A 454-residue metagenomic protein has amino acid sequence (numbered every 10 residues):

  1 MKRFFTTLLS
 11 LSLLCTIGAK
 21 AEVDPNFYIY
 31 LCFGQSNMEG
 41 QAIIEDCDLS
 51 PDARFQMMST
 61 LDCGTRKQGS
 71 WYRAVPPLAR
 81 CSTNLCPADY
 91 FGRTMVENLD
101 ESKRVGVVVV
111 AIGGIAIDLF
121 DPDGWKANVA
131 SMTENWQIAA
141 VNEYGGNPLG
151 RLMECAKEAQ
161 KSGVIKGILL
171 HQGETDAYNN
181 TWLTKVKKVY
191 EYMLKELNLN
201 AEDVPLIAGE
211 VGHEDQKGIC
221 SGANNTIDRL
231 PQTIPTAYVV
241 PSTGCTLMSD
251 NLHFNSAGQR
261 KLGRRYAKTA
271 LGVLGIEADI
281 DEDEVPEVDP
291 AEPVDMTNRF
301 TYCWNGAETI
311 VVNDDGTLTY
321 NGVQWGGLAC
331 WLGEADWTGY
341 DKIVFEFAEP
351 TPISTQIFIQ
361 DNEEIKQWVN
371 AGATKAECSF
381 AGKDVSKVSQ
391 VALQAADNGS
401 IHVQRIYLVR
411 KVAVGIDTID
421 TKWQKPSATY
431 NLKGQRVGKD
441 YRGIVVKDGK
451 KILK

Functional and structural regions predicted by a protein language model:
R3, I444-K454: C-terminal tail/sorting-segment detector
T7-T16: Bacterial N-terminal signal peptides
A21-E22, Q435: Boundary of Sec targeting at the N-terminus
E22-D281: Cell-envelope and extracellular/periplasmic
I29, D279-T309: Extracellular carbohydrate-recognition regions
S102, A348-S354, K422-K425: Short proline/glycine-enriched turn/loop motifs at strand-loop junctions of beta-rich domains
I280-P286, V409-K433: Residue-level detector of functionally pivotal "anchor" positions at catalytic/ligand-binding pockets or at interdomain
G316-K387, Q394-R410: Extracellular ligand-binding interfaces
